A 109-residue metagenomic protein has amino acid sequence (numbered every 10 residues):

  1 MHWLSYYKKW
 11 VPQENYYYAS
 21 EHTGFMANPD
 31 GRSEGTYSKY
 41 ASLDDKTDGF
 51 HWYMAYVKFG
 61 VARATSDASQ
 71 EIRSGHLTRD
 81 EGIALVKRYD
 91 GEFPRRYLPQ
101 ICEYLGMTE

Functional and structural regions predicted by a protein language model:
M1-E109: Nucleotide-activated chemistry modules centered on ATP-dependent adenylation/adenylyltransferase
